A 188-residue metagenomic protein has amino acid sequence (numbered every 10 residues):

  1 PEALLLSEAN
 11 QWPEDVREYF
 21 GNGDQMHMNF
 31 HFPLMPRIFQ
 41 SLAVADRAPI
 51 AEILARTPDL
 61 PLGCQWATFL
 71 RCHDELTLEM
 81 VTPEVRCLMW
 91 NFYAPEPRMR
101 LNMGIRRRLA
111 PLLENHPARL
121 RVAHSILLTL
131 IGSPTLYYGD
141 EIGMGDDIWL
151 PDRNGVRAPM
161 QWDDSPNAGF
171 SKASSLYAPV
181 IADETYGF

Functional and structural regions predicted by a protein language model:
P1-D15, I38: Active-site neighborhood of glycoside hydrolase catalytic domains
S7-A9, F32, E141: A cross-domain feature marking catalytic cores of carbohydrate-active enzymes and several ubiquitous metabolic/repair
Q11, Y19-G23, A48-I53, T57-F188: Loop/helix patches that line or flank the sugar-binding groove of alpha-linked glycan CAZymes
E18-G23, H27-F32, F39-A43, P61: Glycan-processing catalytic domains of CAZymes
I38-F39, M89: Short, Φ-rich (hydrophobic/aromatic) sequence segments
